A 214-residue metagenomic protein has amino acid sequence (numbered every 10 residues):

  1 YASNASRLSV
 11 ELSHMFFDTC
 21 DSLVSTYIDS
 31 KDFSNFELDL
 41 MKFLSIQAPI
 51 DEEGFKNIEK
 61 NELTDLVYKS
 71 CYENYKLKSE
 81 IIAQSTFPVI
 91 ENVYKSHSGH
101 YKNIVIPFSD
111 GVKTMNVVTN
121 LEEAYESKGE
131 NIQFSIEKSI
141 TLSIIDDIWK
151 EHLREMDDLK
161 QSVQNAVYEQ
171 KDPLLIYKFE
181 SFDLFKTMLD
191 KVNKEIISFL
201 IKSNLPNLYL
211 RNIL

Functional and structural regions predicted by a protein language model:
Y1-L214: Extended, charged helical/alpha-beta scaffold domains that provide interaction surfaces
